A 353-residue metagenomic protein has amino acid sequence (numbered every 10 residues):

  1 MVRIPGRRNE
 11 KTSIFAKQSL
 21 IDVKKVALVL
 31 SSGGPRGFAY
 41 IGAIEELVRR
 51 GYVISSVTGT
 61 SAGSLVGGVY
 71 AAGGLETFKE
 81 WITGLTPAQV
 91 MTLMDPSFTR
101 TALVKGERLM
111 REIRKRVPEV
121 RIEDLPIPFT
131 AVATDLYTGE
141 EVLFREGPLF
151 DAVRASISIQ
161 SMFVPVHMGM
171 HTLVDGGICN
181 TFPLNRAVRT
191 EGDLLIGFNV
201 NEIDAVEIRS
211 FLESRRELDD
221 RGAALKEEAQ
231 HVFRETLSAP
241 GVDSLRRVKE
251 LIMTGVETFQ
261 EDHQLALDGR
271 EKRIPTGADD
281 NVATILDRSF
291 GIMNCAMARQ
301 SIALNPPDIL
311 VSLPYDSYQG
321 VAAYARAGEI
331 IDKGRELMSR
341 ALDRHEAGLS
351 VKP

Functional and structural regions predicted by a protein language model:
M1-T60, G68-P353: Patatin-like phospholipase
